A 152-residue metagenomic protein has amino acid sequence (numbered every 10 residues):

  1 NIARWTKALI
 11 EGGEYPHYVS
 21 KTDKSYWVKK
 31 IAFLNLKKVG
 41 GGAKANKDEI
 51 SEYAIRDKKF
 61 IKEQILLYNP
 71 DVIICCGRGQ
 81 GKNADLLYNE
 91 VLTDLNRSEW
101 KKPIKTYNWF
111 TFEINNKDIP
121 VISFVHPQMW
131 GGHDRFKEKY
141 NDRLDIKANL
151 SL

Functional and structural regions predicted by a protein language model:
N1-Y68, V72, R78-A84, P127-W130: A polyanion-binding, active-site-adjacent surface
D48-K62, K82-L152: C-terminal capping/extension of enzyme domains
D71-I73, P120-V121: Hydrophobic beta-strand segments of well-ordered beta-sheets in folded domains
